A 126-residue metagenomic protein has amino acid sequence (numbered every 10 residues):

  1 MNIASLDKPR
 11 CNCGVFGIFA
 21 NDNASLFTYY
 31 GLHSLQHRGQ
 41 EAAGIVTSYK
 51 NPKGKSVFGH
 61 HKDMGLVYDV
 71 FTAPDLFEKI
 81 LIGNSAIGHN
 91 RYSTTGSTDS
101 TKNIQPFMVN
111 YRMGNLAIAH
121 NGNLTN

Functional and structural regions predicted by a protein language model:
M1-T125: N-terminal glutamine amidotransferase
